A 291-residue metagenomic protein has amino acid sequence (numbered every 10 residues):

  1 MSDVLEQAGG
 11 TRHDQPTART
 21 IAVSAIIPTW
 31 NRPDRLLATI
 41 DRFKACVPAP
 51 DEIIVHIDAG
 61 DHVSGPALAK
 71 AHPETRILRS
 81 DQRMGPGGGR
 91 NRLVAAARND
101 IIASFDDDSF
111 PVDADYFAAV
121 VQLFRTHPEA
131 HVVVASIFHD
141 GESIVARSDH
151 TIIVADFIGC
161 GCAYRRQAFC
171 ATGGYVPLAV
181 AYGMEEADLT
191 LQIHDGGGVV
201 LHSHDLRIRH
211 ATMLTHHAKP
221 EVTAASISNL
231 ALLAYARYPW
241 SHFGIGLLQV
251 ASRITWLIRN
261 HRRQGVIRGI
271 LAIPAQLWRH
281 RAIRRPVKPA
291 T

Functional and structural regions predicted by a protein language model:
D41-P50: Short, acidic, metal-binding catalytic loop of nucleotide-sugar glycosyltransferases
P50-G60, L78-S80: Short beta-strand/loop segment that forms part of the nucleotide-sugar
I57-P66, S109-F110: A conserved acidic beta->alpha catalytic loop
S80-A97: Glycine-rich, basic loop-to-helix element that forms the pyrophosphate-binding segment of sugar-nucleotide handling
I102: Short aromatic/hydrophobic "clamp" motif used to bind/position activated sugar donors
F110-R147: Conserved donor NDP-sugar-binding/catalytic core segment of glycosyltransferases
C162-Y164, A168-G173, A179-R207: A short, conserved alpha-helix in the catalytic core of glycosyltransferases
A224-A225, W240-T291: Non-catalytic, C-terminal membrane-associated alpha-helical segments of glycosyltransferases
